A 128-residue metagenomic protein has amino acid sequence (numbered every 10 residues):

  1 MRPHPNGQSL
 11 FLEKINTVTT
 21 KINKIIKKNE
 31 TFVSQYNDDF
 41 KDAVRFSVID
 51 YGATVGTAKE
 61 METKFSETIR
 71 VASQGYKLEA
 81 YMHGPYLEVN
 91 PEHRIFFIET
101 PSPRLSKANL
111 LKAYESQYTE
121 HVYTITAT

Functional and structural regions predicted by a protein language model:
M1-T128: A SIS-like phosphosugar-recognition module
